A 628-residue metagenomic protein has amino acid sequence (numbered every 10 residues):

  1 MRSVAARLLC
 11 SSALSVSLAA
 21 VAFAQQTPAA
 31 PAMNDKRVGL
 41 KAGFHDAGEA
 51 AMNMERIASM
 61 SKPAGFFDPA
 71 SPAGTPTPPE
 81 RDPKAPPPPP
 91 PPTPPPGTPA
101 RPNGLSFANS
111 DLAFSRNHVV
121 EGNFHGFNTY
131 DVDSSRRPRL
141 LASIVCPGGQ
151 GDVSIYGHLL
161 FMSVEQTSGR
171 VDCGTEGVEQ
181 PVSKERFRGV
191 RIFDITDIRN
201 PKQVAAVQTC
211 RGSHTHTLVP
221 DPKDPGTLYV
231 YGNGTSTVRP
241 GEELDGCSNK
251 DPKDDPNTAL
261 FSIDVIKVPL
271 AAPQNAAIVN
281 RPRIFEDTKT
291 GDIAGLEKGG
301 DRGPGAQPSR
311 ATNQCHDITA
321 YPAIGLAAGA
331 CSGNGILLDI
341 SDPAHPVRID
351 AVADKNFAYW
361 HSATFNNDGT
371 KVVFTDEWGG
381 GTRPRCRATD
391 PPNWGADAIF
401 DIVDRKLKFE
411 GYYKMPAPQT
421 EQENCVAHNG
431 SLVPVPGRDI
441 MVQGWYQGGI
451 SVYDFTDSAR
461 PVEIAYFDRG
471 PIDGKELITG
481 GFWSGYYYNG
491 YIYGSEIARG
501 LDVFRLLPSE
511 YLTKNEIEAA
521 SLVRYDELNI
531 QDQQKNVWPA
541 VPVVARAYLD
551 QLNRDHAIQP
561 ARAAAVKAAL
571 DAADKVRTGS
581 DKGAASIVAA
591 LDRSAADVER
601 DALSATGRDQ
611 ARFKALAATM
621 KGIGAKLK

Functional and structural regions predicted by a protein language model:
M1-A6: N-terminal secretory signal peptides that target proteins for export/translocation
L9-V21: Bacterial N-terminal signal peptides
Q25-N553: Feature marking well-ordered beta-strand scaffolds used for ligand recognition
E516-K628: Soluble extracellular-acting proteins and domains
